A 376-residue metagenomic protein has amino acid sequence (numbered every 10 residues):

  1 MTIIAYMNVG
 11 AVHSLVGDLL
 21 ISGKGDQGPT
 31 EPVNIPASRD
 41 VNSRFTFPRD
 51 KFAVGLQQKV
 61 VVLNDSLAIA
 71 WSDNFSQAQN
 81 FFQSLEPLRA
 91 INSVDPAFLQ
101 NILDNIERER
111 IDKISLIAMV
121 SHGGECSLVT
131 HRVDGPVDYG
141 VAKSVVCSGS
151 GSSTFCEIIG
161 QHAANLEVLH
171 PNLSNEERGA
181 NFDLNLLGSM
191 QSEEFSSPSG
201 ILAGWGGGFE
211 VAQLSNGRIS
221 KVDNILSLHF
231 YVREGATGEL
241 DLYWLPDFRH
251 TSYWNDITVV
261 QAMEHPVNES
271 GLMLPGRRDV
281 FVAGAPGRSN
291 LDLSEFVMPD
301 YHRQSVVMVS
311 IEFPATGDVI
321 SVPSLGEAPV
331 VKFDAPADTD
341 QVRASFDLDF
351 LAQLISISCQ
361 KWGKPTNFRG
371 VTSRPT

Functional and structural regions predicted by a protein language model:
M1-T376: N-terminal nucleophile
